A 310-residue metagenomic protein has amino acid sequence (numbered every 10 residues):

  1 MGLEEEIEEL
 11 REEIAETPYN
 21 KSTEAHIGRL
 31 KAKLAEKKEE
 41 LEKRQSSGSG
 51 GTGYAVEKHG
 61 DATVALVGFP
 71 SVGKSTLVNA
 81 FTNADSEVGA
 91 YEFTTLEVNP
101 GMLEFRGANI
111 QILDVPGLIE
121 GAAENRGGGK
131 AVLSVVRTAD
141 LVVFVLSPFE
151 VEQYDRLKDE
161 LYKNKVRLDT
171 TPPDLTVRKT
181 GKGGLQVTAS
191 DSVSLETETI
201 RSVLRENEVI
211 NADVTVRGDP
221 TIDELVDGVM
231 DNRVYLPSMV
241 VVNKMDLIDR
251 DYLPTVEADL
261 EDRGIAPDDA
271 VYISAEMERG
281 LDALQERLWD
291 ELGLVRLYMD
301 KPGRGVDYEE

Functional and structural regions predicted by a protein language model:
G2-G181, V187-L195: Conserved G1/Walker A P-loop phosphate-binding module
E16, S22-A62, V67, V72 (+1 more regions): C-terminal-of-GTPase-core extension/linker across diverse P-loop GTPases
